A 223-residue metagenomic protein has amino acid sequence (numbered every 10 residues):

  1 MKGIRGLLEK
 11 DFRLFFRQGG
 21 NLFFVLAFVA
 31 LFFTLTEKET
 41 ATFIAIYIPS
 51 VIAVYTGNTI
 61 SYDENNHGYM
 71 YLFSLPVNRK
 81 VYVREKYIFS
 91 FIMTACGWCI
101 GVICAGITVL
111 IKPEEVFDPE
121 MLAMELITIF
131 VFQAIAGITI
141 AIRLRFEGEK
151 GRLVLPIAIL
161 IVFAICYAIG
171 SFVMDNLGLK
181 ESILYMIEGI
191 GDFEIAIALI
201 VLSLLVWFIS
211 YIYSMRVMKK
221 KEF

Functional and structural regions predicted by a protein language model:
M1-H67, E85-F223: Hydrophobic alpha-helical transmembrane segments of membrane proteins
S74-R79: Short helix-to-coil transition segments within interhelical loops that connect adjacent transmembrane helices
V81-V83: Alpha-helix N-cap/helix-start motif at helix boundaries, enriched for small hydrophobics
